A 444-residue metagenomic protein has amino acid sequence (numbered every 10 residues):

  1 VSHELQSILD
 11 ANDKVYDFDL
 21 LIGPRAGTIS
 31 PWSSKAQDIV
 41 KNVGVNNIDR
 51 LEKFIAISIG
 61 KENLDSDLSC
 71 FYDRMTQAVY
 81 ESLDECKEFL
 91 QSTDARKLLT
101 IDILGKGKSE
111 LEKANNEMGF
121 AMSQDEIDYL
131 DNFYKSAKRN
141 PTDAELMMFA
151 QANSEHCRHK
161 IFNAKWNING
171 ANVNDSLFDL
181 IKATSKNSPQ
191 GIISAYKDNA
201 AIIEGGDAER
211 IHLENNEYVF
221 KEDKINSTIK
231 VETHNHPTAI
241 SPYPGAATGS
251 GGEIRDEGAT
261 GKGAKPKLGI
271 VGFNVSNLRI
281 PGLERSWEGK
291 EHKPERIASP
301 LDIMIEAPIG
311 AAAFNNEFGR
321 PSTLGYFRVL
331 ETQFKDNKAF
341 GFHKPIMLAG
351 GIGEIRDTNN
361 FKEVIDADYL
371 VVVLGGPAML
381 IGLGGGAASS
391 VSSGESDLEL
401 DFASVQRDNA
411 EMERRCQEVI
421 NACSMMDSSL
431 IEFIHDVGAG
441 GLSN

Functional and structural regions predicted by a protein language model:
V1-F433, G438-G441: Core nucleic-acid recognition elements
